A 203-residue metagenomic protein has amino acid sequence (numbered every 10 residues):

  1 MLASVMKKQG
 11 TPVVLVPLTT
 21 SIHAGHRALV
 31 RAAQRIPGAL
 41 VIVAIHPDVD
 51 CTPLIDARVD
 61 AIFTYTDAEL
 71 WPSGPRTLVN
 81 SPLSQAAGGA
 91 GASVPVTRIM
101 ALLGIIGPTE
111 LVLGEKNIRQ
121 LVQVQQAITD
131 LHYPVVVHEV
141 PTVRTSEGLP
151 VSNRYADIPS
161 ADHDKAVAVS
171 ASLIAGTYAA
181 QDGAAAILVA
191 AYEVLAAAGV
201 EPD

Functional and structural regions predicted by a protein language model:
M1-V200: Nucleotidyltransferase catalytic core that binds NTPs
